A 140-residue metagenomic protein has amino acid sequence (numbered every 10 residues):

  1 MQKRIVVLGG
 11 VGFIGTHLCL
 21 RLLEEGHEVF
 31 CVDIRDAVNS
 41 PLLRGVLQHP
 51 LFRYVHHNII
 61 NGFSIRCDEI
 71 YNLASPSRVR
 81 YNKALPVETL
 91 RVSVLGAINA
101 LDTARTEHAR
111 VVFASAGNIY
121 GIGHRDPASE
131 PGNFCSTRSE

Functional and structural regions predicted by a protein language model:
M1-E140: N-terminal Rossmann-like NAD(P)+-binding domain of SDR-like oxidoreductases, especially those catalyzing
